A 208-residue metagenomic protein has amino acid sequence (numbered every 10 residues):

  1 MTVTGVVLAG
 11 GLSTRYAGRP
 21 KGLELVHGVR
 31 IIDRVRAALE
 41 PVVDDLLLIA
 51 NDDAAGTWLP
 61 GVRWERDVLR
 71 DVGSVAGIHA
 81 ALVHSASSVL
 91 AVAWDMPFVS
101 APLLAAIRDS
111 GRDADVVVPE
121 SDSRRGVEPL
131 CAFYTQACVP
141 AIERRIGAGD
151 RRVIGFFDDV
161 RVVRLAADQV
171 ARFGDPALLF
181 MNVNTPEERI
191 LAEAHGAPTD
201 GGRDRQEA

Functional and structural regions predicted by a protein language model:
M1-I154, D158-A177, I190-E193: Nucleotide and nucleotide-moiety/phosphate-recognizing core
M1-T4, P186-A208: SAM-dependent methyltransferases
